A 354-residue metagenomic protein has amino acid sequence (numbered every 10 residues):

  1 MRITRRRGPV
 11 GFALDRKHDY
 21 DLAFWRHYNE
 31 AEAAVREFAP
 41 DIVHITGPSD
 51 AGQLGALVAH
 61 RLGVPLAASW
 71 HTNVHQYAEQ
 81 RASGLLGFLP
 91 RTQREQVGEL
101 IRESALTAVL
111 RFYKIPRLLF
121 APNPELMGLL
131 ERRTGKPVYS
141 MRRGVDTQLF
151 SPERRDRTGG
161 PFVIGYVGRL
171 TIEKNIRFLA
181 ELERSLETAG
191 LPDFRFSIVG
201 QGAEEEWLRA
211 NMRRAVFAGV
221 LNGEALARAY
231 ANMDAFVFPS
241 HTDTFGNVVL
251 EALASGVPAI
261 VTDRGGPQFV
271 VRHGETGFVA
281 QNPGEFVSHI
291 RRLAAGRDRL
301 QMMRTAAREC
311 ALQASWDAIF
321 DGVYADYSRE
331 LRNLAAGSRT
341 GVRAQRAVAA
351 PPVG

Functional and structural regions predicted by a protein language model:
P48, H241: Aromatic "clamp/platform" in nucleotide-sugar-dependent glycosyltransferases that forms part of the donor/acceptor
R61, E95-L118: Membrane-proximal helix-turn-helix segments that form the acceptor-binding/catalytic region of lipid-linked
Y113, V220-L221, R228-M233, V323: Short alpha-helical donor nucleotide-sugar binding micro-motif in glycosyltransferases
F120, D156-R184: Conserved donor-binding/catalytic core segment of Leloir-type glycosyltransferases
E125, G144: Carbohydrate-associated surface elements
E205-A225: Nucleotide-activated donor-binding/catalytic signature segment of Leloir-type glycosyltransferases, i.e., the conserved
P258-T262: Short hydrophobic beta-strand element within catalytic cores of glycosyltransferases and related nucleotide-activated
H273-G284, R292-D298, L312: Conserved acidic donor-binding segment of nucleotide-sugar-dependent glycosyltransferases
